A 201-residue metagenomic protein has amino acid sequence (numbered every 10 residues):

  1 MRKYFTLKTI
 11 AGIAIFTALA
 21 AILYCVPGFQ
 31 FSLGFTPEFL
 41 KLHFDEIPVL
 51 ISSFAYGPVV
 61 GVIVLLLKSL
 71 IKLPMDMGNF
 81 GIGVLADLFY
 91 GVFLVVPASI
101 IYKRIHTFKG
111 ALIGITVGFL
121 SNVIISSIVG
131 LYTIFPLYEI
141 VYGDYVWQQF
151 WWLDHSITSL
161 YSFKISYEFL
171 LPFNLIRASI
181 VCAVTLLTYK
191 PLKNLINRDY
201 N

Functional and structural regions predicted by a protein language model:
M1-N201: Loop-helix junctions at membrane interfaces
